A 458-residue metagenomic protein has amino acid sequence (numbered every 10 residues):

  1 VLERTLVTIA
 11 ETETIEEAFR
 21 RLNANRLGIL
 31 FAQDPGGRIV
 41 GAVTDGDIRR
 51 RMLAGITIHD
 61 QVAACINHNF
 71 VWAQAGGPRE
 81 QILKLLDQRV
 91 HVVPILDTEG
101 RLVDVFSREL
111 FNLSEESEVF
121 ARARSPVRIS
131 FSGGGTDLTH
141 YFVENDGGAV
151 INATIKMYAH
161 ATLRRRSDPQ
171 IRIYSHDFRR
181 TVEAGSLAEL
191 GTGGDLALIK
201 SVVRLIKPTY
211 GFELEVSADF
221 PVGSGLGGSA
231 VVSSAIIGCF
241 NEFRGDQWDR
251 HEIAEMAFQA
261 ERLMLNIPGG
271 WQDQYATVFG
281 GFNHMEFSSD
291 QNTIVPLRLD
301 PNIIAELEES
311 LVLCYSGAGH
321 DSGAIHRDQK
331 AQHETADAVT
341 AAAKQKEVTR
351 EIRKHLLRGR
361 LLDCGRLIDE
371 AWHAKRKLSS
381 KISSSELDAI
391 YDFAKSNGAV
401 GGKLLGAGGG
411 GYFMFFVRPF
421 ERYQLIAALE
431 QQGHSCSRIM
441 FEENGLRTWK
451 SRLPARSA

Functional and structural regions predicted by a protein language model:
V1-R21, N25-L27, A32-P35, I39-A42 (+4 more regions): Bateman/CBS regulatory modules and CBS-like beta-alpha motifs in cytosolic regions of diverse proteins
F111-E144: Short, Gly/Pro- and small/polar-rich lid/capping loops
S117-R128, H160-R204, P208, E255-P268 (+2 more regions): C-terminal nucleotide
R128-S130, G134-L138, D146, N152 (+4 more regions): FAD-binding core of FAD-dependent oxidoreductases, characterized by glycine-rich FAD pyrophosphate-binding loops
H140-A153, S175-D177, D328-A331: Short Gly/aromatic-enriched secondary-structure transition segments
D146-S167: Structural signature of FAD isoalloxazine-binding scaffolds in flavoprotein oxidoreductases
V203-S224, M256: Glycine- and acidic-rich phosphate- and metal-coordinating loops
L226-R250: DPxDG-like acidic metal-binding loop motif
